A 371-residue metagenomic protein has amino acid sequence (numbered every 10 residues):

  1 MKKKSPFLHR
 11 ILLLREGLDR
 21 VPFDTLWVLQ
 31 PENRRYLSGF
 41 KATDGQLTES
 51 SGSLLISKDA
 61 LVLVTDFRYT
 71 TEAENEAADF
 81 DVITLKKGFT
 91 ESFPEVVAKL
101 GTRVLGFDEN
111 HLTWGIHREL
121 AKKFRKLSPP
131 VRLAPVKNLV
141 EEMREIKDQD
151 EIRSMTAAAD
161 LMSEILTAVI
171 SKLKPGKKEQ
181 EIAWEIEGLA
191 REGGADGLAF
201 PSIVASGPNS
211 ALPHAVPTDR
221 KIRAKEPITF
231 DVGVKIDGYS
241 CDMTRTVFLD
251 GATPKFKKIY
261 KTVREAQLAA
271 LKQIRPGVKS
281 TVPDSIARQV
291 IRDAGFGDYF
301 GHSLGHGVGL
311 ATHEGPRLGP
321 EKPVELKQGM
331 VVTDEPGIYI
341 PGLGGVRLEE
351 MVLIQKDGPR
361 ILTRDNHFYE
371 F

Functional and structural regions predicted by a protein language model:
M1-F371: Active-site neighborhoods and metal-handling regions in enzymes and metal-associated proteins
